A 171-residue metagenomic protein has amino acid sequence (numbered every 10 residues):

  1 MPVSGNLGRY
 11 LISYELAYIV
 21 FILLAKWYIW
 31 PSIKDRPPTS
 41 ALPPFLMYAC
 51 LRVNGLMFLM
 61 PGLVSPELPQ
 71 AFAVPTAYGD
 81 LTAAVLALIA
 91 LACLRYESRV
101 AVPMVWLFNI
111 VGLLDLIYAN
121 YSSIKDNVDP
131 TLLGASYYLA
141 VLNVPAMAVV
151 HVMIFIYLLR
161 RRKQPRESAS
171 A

Functional and structural regions predicted by a protein language model:
M1-I22: Hydrophobic transmembrane alpha-helical segments in integral membrane proteins
M1-P2, I29-P31, F58-E67, Y121-P130: Juxtamembrane "helix-exit" motif on the non-cytosolic side of transmembrane helices
N6-Y10, E67-Y78, M104, D129-V141: Non-cytosolic membrane-interface motifs at loop->transmembrane helix junctions
E15-K26, T82-A90, L142-Y157: Hydrophobic cores of alpha-helical transmembrane segments in multi-pass inner/ER membrane proteins, independent
W30-L42, R95-P103, K163-P165: Membrane-interface helix-boundary motifs at transmembrane edges
G55-M104: Membrane-proximal helix-loop-helix units in multi-pass membrane proteins
G79, A83-A87, M104-I124, V144-M147: Hydrophobic alpha-helical membrane segments
Y118-K125, Y137-P165: C-terminal transmembrane-bundle signature of multipass membrane proteins, characterized by strong activation on
